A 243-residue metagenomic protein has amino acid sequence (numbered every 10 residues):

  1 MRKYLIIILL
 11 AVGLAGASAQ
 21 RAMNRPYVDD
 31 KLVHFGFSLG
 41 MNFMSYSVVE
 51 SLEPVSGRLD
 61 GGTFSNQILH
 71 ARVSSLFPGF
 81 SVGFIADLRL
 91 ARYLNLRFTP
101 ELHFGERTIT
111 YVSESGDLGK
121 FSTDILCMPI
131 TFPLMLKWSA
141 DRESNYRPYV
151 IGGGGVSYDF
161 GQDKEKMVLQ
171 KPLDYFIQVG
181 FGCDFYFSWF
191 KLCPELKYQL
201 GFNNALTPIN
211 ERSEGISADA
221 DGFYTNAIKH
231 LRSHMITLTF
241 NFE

Functional and structural regions predicted by a protein language model:
M1-N24, F240-E243: Bacterial Sec-dependent N-terminal signal peptides
A19-P78, M235, N241-E243: Short glycine/proline- and aromatic-enriched beta-strand/turn motifs that initiate or cap beta-hairpins
N24, P172, F185-E243: Predominantly the C-terminal beta-signal and adjacent terminal strand-loop region of outer-membrane beta-barrel
P26-V33, M41-F43, I85-Q162, T237-T239 (+1 more regions): Gram-negative (and chloroplast) outer-membrane scaffold detector with strong preference for beta-barrel transmembrane
K31-V33, L76-F80, L126-I130, Y146 (+2 more regions): Residues that define the transmembrane beta-barrel architecture of outer-membrane proteins
V49-V73, G105-I125, F160-Q170, L206-I228: Flexible, solvent-exposed loop segments that connect beta-strands
Y146-R147, K164, V168, F190-C193: Short conserved catalytic/interaction loops centered on acidic-Pro-aromatic/His motifs
S157, Q178-Y186, K191: Conserved C-terminal beta-signal and adjacent last beta-strands/turns of outer-membrane beta-barrel proteins
